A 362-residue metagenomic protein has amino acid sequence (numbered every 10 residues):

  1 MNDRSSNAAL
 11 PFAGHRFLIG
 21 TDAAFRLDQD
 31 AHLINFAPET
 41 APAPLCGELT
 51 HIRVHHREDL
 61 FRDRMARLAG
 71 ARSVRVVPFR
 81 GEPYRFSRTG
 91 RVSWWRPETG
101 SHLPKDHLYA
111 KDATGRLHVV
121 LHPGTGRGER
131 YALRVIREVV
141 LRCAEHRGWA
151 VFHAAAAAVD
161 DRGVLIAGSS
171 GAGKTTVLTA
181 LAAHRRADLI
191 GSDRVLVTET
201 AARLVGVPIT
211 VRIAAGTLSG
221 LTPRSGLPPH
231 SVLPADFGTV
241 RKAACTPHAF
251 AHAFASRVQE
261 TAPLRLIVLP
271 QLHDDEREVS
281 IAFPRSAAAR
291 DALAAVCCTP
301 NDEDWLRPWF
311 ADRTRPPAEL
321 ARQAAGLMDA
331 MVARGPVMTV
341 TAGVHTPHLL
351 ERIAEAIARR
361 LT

Functional and structural regions predicted by a protein language model:
M1-L165, H184-I190, V195-T362: A noncatalytic interaction/capping subdomain that flanks phosphate/NTP-handling catalytic cores
G168: The Walker A (P-loop) glycine that initiates the GxxxxGKT/S ATP-binding motif of P-loop NTPases
A172-K174: Conserved glycine(s) of the Walker
V177-L178: Post-Walker A alpha-helix
